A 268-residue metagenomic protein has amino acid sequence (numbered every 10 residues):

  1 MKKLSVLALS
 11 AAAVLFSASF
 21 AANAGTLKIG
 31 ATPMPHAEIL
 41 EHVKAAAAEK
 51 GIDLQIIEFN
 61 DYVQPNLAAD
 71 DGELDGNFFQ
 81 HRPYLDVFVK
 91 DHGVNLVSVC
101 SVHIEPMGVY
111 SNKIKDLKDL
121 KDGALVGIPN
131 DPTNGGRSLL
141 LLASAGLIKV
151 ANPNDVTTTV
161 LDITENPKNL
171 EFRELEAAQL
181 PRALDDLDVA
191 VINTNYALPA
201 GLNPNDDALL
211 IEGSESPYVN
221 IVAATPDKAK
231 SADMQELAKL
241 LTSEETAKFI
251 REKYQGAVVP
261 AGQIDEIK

Functional and structural regions predicted by a protein language model:
V14-N23: C-terminal segment of classical bacterial N-terminal signal peptides
P33-E58: Short, polar/charged alpha-helical segment
I56-L67, N154-R182: Short helix-initiation/N-cap motifs at beta->coil->alpha
E58-Y62, G72, N77-D86, H103 (+3 more regions): Beta->alpha turn/N-cap motifs
V87-V99, K113-I114, D186, V191 (+1 more regions): Ligand-binding "clamshell"
V99-I148, A247: A conserved helix-loop-strand patch within extracytoplasmic ligand-binding domains of the periplasmic binding
P106-L117, V219-S231: A bilobed periplasmic-binding-protein/Venus flytrap-type ligand-binding module shared by bacterial periplasmic
N134-A143, L241-A261: Periplasmic-binding protein-like
